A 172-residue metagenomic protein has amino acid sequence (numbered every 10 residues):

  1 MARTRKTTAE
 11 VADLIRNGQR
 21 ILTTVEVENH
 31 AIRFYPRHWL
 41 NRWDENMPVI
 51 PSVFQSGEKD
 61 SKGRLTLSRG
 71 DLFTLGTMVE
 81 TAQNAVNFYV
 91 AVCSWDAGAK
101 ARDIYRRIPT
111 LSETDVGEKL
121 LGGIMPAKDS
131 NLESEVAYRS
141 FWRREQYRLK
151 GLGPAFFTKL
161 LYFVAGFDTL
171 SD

Functional and structural regions predicted by a protein language model:
M1-Y147, A165-D172: An N-terminal alpha-helical hairpin/helix-loop-helix interaction module that forms a charged, gly/pro-flexible surface
F156-F163: Short hydrophobic alpha-helical segments that form membrane-spanning helices or hydrophobic packing faces of helical
